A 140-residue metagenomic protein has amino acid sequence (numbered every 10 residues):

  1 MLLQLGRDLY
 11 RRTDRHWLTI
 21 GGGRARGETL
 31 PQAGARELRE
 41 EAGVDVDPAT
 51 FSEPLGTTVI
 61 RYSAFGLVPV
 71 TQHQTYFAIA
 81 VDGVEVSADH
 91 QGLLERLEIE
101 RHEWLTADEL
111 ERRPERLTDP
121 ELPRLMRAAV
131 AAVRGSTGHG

Functional and structural regions predicted by a protein language model:
M1-L2, G22-R26, H73-A78: Conserved N-terminal beta-strand and adjoining loop/helix that marks the start of the Nudix/MutT-like hydrolase domain
M1-T19, P31: N-terminal strand-loop-strand
L5-G6, R36-E40, E103: Short, cationic motifs built from Arg/Lys/His that form the positively charged side of catalytic pockets
T13-R15, I20, G56, H73-T75: A generic structural signal for short beta-strands and their flanking turns/coil linkers
R15, G83-G140: Nudix hydrolase/Nudix homology domain
T19-L55: The catalytic Nudix box helix
R24, T58, V81, A107-L110: Hydrophobic pocket-lining residues within nucleotide cofactor-binding pockets
T58-D89, E103, A128: Active-site-adjacent beta-strand/loop module that shapes the phosphate/pyrophosphate-binding cleft
